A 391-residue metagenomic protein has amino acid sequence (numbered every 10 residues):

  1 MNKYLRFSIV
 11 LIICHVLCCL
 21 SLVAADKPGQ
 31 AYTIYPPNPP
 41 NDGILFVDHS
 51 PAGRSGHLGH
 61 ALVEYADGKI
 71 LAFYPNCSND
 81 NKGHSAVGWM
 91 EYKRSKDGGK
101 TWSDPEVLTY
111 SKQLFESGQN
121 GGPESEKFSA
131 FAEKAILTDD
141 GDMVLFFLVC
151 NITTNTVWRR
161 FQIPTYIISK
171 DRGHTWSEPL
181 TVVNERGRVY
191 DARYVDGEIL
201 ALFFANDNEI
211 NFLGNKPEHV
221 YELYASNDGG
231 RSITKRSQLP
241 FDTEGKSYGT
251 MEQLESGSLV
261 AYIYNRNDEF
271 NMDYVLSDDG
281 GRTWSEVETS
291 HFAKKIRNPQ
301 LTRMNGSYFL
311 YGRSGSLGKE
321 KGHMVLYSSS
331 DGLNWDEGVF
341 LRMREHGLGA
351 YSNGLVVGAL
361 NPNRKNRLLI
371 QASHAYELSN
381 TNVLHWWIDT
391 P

Functional and structural regions predicted by a protein language model:
M1-R6: Positively charged n-region of N-terminal signal peptides that target proteins for export
S8-C19: Bacterial N-terminal signal peptides
L22-V23: Sec/Tat signal peptide C-region and signal peptidase I cleavage site
D26-P391: Asp-box/BNR beta-propeller blade signature and adjacent active/binding-site loops in extracellular glycan-interacting
